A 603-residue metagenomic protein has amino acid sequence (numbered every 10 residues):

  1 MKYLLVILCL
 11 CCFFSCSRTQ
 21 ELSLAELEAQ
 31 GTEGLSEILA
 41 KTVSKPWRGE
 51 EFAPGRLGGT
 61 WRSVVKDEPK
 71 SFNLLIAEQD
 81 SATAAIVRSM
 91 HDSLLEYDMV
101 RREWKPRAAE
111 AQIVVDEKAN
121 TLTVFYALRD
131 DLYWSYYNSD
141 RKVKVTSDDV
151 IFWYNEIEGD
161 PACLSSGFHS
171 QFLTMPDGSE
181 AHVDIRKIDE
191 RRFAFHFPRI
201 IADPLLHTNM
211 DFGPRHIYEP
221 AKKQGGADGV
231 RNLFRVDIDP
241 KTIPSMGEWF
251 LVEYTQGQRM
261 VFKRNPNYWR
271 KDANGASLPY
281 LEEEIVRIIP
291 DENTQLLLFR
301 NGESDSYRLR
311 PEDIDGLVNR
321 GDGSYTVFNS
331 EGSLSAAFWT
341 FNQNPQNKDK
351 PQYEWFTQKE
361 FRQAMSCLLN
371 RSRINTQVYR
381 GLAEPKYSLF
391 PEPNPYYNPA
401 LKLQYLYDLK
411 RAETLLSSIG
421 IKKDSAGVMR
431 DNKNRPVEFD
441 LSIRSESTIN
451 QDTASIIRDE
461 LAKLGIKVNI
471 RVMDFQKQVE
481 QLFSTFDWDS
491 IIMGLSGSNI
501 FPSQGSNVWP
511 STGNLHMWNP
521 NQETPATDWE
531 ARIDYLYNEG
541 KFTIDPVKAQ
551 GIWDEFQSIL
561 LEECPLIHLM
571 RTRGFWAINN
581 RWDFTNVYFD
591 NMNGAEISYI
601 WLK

Functional and structural regions predicted by a protein language model:
L5-F13: Bacterial N-terminal signal peptides
C16-E51, M99-V100, E117, T121 (+11 more regions): Extracytoplasmic/periplasmic ligand-capture domains
V43-R48, G59-A119, P244-M246: N-terminal lobe/hinge region of extracytoplasmic solute-binding protein
R48-F52, V65-V87, A108-A109, Y136-V143 (+6 more regions): A structural "hinge/loop" feature
I113, R186, F250-V252: Conserved positions in beta-strands of structured domains
C163-A227: Surface-exposed binding/hinge segments that line and control ligand-binding clefts or catalytic entry sites
L569: Glycine-rich and polybasic anion-binding loops at the starts of cofactor/ligand-binding domains
